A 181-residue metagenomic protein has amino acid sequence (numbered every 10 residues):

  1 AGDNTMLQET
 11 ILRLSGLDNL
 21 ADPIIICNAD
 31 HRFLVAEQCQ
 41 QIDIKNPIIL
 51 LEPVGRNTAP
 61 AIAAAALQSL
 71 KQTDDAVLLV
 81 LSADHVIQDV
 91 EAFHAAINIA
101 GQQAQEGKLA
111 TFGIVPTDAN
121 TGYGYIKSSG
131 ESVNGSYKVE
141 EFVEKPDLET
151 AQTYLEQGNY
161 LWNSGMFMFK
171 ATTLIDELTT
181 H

Functional and structural regions predicted by a protein language model:
G2-S82, Q88-E91, N98: Conserved N-terminal catalytic core of the sugar/cofactor nucleotidyltransferase
D89-H181: Conserved core of the sugar-phosphate nucleotidyltransferase
